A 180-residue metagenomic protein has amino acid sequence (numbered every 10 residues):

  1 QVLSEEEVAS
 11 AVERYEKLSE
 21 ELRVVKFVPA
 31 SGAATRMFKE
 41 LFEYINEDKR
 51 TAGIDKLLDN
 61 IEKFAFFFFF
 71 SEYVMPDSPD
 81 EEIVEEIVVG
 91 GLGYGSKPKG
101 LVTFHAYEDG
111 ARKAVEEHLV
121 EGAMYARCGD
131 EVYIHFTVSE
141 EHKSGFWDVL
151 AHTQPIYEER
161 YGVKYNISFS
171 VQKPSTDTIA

Functional and structural regions predicted by a protein language model:
Q1-M37, F42-A180: Domain-scale recognition of functional cores that engage charged ligands
